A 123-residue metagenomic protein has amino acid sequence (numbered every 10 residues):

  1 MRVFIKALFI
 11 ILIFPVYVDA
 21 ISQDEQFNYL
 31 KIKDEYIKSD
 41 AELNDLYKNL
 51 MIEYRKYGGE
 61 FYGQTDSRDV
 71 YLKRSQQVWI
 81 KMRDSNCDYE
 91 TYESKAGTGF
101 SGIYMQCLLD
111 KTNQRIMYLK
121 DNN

Functional and structural regions predicted by a protein language model:
R2-I10: Sec-dependent signal peptide recognition, specifically the positively charged N-region followed immediately by
I10-D19: Hydrophobic h-region of N-terminal signal peptides that target proteins for export in Gram-negative bacteria
V18-N123: N-terminal alpha-helical modules
